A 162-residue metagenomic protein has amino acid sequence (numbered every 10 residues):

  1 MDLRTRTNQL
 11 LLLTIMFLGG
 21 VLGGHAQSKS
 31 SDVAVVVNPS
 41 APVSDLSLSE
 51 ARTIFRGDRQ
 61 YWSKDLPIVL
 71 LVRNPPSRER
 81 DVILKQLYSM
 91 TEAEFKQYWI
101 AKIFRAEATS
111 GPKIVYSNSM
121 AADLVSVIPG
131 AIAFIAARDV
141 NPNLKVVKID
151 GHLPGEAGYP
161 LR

Functional and structural regions predicted by a protein language model:
M1-R6: N-terminal secretory signal peptides that target proteins for export/translocation
Q9-V21: Bacterial N-terminal signal peptides
Q27-R162: Exported/periplasmic ABC-transporter solute-binding proteins
